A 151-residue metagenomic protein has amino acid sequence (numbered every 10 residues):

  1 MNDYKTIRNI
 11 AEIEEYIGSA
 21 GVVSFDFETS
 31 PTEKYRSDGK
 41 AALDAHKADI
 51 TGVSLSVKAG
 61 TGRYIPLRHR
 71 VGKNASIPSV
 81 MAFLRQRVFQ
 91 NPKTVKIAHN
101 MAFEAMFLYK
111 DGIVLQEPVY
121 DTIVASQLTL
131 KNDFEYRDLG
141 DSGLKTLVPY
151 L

Functional and structural regions predicted by a protein language model:
M1-T146, Y150: Conserved RNase H-like, two-metal-ion catalytic cores of nucleic-acid enzymes
